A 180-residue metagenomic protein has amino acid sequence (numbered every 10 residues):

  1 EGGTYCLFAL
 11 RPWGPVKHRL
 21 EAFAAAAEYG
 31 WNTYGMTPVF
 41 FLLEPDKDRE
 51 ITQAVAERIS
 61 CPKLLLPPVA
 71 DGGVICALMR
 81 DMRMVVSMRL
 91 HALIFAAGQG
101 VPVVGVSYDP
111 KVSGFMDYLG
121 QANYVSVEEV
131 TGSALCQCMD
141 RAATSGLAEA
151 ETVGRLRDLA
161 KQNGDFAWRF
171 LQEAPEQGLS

Functional and structural regions predicted by a protein language model:
E1-S180: Active-site anion-handling motifs in enzyme catalytic cores
